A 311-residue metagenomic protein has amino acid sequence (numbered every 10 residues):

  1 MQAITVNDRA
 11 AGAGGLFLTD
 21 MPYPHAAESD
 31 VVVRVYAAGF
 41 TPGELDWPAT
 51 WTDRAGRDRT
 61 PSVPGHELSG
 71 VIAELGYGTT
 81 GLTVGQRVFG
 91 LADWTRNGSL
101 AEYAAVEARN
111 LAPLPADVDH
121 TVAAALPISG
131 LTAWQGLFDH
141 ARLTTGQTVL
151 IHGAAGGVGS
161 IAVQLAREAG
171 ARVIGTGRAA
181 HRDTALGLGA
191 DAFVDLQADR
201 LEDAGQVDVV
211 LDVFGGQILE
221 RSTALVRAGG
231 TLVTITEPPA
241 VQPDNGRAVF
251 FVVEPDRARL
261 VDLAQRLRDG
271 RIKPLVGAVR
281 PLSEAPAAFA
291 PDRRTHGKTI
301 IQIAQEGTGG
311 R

Functional and structural regions predicted by a protein language model:
M1, R34, L260-R311: C-terminal hydrophobic helical "lid"/dimerization subdomain of Rossmann-like NAD(P)H-dependent oxidoreductases
P22-F40, W51-T95: Glycine-rich beta-strand-centered segment in the early N-terminal region that forms part of a ligand/cofactor-binding
H66, G90-G153: NAD(P)H dinucleotide-binding glycine-rich loop of Rossmann-like/cofactor-binding domains, especially the beta1-alpha1
L126-D195: Mid-domain Rossmann-like dinucleotide-binding core that forms the NAD(H)/NADP(H) cofactor-binding site
I174, L186-F250: Glycine-rich cofactor phosphate-binding loops and adjacent beta1-alpha1 units of small-molecule cofactor enzyme domains
A228-P274, A278: Rossmann-fold dehydrogenase core element
